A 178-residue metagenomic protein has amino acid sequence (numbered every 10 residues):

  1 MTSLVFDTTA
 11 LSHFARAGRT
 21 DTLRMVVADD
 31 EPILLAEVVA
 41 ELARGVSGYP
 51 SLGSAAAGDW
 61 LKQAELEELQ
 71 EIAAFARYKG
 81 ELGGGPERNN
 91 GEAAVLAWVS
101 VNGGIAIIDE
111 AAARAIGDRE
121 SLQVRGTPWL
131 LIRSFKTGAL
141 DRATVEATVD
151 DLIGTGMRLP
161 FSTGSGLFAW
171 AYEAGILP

Functional and structural regions predicted by a protein language model:
T2-G104, A111, R119-L122, A147-V149 (+1 more regions): Active-site-proximal, substrate-binding regions of enzyme catalytic domains and RNA-binding/basic surfaces
I107, R125, R142-A143, P160: A local structural micro-motif
D109-A111, A115-I116, G126: Long, charge-patterned amphipathic alpha-helical coiled-coil/hairpin "stalk" segments used as oligomerization
T127-D141: Long, charge-dense
D141-D151: Short amphipathic alpha-helical interface segments
L152-M157: Polyanion-binding loop/helix "lid" in catalytic or ligand-binding cores
